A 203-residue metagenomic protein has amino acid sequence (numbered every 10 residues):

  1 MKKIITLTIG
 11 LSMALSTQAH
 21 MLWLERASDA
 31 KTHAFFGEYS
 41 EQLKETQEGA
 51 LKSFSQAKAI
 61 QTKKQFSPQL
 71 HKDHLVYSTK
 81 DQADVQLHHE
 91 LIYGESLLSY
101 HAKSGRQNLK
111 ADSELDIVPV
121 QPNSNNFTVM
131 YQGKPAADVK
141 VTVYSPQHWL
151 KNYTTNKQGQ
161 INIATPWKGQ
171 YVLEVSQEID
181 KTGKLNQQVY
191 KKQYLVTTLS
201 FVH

Functional and structural regions predicted by a protein language model:
K2-G10: Sec-dependent signal peptide recognition, specifically the positively charged N-region followed immediately by
A14-S16: N-terminal signal peptide c-region/cleavage motif recognized by signal peptidases
A19-L70: Start-of-domain marker
H20-D29, S96-N125, Q147, Q187-H203: Beta-strand-rich domain onsets/edges
Y39-T46, V120-A136: Structural motif
S53-K64, K140-N152: Short amphipathic beta-strand segments in non-cytosolic proteins
K72-L75, T155-T165, G169: Glycine-centered loop-to-beta-strand initiation motif
V76-E95, Q170-E178: Short, aromatic- and glycine-rich surface loops/edge beta-strands on solvent-exposed regions
